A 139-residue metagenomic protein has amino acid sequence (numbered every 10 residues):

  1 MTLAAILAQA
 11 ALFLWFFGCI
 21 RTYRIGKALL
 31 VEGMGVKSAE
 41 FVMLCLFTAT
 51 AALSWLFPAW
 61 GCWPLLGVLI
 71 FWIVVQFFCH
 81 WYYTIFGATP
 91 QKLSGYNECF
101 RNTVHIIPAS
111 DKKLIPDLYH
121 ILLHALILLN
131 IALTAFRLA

Functional and structural regions predicted by a protein language model:
T2-A8, G35, G61-L65: Membrane-interfacial loop-to-transmembrane alpha-helix junctions, especially the N-terminal start
A10-F41, W72-C79, T84: Hydrophobic transmembrane helix segments
A11-G18, L46-T50, V68-F78, L126-L133: Membrane-embedded alpha-helical transmembrane segments of multi-pass integral membrane proteins
G35-F47, Q76, P116-H124: Alpha-helical transmembrane segments of polytopic membrane proteins
T48-L65: Juxtamembrane helix-break-helix junctions at the cytosolic face of small multi-pass alpha-helical membrane proteins
H80-R101: Juxtamembrane non-transmembrane "cap" segments at the membrane-aqueous interface of multi-pass membrane proteins
C99-L126: Individual transmembrane alpha-helices with interfacial aromatic-anchor signatures
Y119-A139: Transmembrane alpha-helical segments in integral membrane proteins
